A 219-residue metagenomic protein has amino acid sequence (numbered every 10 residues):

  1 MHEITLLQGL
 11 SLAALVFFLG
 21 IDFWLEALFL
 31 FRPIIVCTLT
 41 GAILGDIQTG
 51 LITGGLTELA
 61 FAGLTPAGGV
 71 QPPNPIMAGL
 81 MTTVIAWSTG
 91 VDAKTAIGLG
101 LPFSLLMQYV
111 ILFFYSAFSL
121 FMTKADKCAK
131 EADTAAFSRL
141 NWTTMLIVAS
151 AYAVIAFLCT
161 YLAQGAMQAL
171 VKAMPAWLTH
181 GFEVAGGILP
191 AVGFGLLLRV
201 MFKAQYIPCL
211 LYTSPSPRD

Functional and structural regions predicted by a protein language model:
H2-M77: Hydrophobic transmembrane alpha-helices
L10-A14, F31-V36, L56-L59, A173 (+2 more regions): Hydrophobic alpha-helical segments embedded in the membrane of multi-pass proteins
S11-L15, P33, C37, G41 (+8 more regions): Alpha-helical transmembrane segments in multi-pass membrane proteins
I47, G55-K124, C128: Hydrophobic, small-residue-rich transmembrane alpha-helices and their short perimembrane loops in multi-pass membrane
G98-G193: Helix-loop-helix junctions within the multi-pass membrane cores of secondary transporters/permeases
L198-A204: Membrane-helix boundary connector in multi-pass membrane proteins
Y212-D219: Conserved small/polar residues in nucleotide/adenosyl-binding loops
